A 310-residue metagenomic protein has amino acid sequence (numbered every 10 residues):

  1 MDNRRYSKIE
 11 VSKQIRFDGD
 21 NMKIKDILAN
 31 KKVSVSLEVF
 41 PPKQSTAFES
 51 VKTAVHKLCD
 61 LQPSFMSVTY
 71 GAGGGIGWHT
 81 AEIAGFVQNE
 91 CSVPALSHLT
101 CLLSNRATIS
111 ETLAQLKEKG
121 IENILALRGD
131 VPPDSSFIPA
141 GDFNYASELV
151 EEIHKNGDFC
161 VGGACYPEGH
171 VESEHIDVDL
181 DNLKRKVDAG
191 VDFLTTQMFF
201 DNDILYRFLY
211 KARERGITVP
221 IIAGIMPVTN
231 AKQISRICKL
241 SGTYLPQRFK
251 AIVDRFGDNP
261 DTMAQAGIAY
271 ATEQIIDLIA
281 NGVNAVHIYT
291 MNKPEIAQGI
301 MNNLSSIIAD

Functional and structural regions predicted by a protein language model:
G19-L37, Q44, A309-D310: N-terminal amphipathic alpha-helix/helix-capping segment at the start of soluble metabolic enzymes
I24, A47-F48, G74-F86, N105-E111 (+4 more regions): Active-site-adjacent beta->alpha loops and helix N-cap segments on the catalytic face of soluble alpha/beta enzymes
S36, S67, L125-A126, T195 (+1 more regions): Conserved beta-strand positions in the central sheet of alpha/beta enzyme cores
S36-S50, L96-A107, G162-V178, F256-A269: Active-site mouth loops of central-metabolism enzymes
E38, M66, L116, K186 (+3 more regions): Conserved, mostly hydrophobic/aromatic
V39-P42, T69-G73, H98-S104, G129-D130 (+4 more regions): Active-site beta-loop-alpha junctions enriched in small/polar residues
S45-L58, T80, R106-L113, H175-R185 (+1 more regions): Short, acidic/polar
A140-Y166, G216-I268, E273, L304-D310: Active-site pocket-lining/capping segments in soluble small-molecule metabolic enzymes
